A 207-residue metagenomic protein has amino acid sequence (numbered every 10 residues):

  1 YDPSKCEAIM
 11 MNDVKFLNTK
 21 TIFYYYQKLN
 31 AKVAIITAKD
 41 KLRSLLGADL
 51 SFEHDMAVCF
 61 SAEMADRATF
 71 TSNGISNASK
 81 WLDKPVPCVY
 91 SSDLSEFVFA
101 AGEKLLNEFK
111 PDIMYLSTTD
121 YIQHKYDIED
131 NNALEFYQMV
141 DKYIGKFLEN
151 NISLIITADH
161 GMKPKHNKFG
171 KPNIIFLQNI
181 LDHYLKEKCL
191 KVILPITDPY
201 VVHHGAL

Functional and structural regions predicted by a protein language model:
Y1-D127, Y200-V202, A206: His/Asp/Glu-rich, glycine-adjacent segments that coordinate divalent cations and/or stabilize oxyanion chemistry on
P3-M11, H124, N150-L207: Secreted, luminal/periplasmic, and some membrane-associated catalytic domains that remodel anionic oxygen-ester
Y26, D112-T119, A133-L148, I152-P164: Beta-strand elements within well-structured catalytic alpha/beta cores of enzymes that handle phosphate/sulfate esters
Y26, L105-L106, I144-F147, L181-L185: Hydrophobic, Leu/Ile/Phe/Ala-enriched alpha-helical segments that form helix-helix packing faces
S51-H54, A133, P172-I174: Short, hinge-like loop/turn segments at secondary-structure boundaries
V58-A62, M139-Y143, N179-H183: Glycine-rich loops and low-complexity Gly/Arg-rich segments that provide flexible linkers or classic glycine-based
M64-T69, I144-N150, K186-K188: Short C-terminal domain-edge/linker segments immediately following a structured domain
S92, E96-F99, N131-D141: Non-membrane alpha-helical structural segments and their capping/turn regions in soluble enzymes
